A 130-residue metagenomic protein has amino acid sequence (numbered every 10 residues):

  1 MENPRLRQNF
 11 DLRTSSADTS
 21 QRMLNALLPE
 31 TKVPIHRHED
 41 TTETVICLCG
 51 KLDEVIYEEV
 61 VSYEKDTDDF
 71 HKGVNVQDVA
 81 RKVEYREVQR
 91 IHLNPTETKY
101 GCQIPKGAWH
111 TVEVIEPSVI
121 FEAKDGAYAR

Functional and structural regions predicted by a protein language model:
M1-S20, P34, D66-V76, E87-H92: A short, N-terminal "cap"/entry segment at the start of jelly-roll beta-barrel domains of the cupin/DSBH fold
L24-E39, N94: Conserved short histidine dyad/triad with adjacent acidic residue
P29, D40-S62, D66-R81: Glycine- and acidic-residue-biased ligand/ion/polar-headgroup-sensing regions
E30, L93-E116, A123: Conserved metal-binding segment of the jelly-roll/cupin
P34, E54-I56, E122: Short hydrophobic/aromatic-rich beta-strand segments that constitute the beta-sheet cores of beta-sandwich/beta-barrel
L48, E113-R130: A short beta-strand-loop micro-motif that forms or neighbors metal/cofactor- and ligand-binding patches at active-site
F70-E84, Q89, T98-G101, S118 (+1 more regions): Long cytosolic regulatory regions associated with cyclic-nucleotide signaling
